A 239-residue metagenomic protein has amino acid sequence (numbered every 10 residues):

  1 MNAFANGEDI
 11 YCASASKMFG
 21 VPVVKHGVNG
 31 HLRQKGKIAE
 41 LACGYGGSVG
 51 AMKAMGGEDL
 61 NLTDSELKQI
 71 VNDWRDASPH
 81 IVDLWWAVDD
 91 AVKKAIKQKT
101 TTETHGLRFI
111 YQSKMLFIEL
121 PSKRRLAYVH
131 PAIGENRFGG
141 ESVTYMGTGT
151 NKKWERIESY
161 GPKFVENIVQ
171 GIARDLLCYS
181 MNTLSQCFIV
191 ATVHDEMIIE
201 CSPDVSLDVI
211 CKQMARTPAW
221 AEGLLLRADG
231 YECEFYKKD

Functional and structural regions predicted by a protein language model:
M1-D239: Conserved catalytic core of nucleotide polymerization and phosphodiester-bond processing enzymes
